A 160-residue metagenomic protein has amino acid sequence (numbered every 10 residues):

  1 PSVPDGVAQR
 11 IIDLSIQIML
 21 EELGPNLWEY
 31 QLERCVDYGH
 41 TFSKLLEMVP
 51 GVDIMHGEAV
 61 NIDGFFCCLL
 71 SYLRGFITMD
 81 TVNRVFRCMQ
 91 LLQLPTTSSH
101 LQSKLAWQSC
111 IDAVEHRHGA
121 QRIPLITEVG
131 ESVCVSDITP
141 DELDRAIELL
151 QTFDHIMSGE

Functional and structural regions predicted by a protein language model:
P1-V36: Carboxylate- and glycine-rich phosphate/diphosphate-binding segment that chelates Mg2+/Mn2+
D13-L20, K44, I62, F66 (+1 more regions): Generic structural signal for well-ordered, non-membrane alpha-helices
R34-Y38, H56-V60: Secondary-structure capping and boundary motifs in well-ordered enzyme cores
Y38-F42, L46: Active-site His/Glu-centered metal-binding helix of metallohydrolases
H40, G64, V129: Residue-level signal for inorganic ion chemistry
G57-Y72, V85: An active-site-proximal "capping" alpha-helix that borders the catalytic cofactor pocket
F76-E160: C-terminal charged capping/lid subdomain of soluble metabolic enzymes
